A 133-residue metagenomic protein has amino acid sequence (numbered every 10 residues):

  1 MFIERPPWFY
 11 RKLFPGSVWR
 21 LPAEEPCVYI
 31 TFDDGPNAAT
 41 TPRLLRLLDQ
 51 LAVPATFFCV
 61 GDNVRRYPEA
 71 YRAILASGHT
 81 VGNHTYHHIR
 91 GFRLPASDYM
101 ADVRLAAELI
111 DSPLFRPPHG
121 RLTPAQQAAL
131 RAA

Functional and structural regions predicted by a protein language model:
M1-I30, P36-A52, R66-Y71: N-terminal pre-catalytic segment of deacetylase/amide-hydrolase enzymes
C27-V28, L47-A133: Metal-dependent polysaccharide deacetylase catalytic core of the NodB/CE4 family, i.e., the active-site-bearing domain
D33-D34, D102: Acidic active-site catalytic centers that drive phospho-/nucleotidyl reactions and related ester hydrolyses
